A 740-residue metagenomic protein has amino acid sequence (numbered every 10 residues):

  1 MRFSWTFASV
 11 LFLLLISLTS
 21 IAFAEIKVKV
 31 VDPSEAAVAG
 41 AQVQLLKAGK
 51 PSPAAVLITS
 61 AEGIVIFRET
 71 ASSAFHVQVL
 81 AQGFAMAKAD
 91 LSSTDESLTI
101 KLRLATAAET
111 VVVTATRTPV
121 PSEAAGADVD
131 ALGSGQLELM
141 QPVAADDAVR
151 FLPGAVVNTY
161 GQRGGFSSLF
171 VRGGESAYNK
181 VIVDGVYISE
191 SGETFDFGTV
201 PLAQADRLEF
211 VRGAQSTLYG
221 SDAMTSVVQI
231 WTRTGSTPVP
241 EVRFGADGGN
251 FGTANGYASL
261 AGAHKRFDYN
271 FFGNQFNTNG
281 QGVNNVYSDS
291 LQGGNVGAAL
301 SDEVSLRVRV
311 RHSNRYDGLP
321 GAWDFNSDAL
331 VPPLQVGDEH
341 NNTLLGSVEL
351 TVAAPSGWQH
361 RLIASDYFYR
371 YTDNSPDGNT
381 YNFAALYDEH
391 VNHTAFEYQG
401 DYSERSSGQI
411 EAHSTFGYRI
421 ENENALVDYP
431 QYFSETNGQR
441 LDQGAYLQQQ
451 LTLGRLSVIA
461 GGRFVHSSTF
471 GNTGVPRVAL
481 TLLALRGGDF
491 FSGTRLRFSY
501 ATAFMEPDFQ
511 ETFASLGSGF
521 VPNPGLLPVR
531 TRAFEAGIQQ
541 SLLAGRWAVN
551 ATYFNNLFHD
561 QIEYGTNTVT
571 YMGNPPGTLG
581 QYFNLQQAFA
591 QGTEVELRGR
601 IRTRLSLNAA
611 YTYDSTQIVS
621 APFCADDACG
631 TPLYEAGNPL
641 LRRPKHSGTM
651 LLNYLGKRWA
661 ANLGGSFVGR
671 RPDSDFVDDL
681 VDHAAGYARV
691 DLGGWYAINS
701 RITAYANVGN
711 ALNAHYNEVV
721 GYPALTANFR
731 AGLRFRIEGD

Functional and structural regions predicted by a protein language model:
L46-A48, L80-Q82, D95-E138, D146 (+1 more regions): Short, acidic, small-residue-rich periplasmic hinge/interaction motif at the N-terminus of Gram-negative outer-membrane
V111, G262, R266-F267, Q359-S375 (+8 more regions): Membrane-embedded beta-barrel scaffold of Gram-negative outer-membrane proteins
D146-Y187: Extracytoplasmic beta-strand/coil segments of soluble accessory domains associated with Gram-negative outer-membrane
V186-R212, W231, G294: Short acidic/polar hinge/loop motifs at secondary-structure boundaries that mediate gating or recognition
G248-N277, G282-L319, Q335-Q359, S406-A412: Transmembrane beta-barrel wall of Gram-negative outer-membrane proteins
S259, A298-L300, R532-E535, L607 (+1 more regions): Conserved C-terminal beta-signal and adjacent last beta-strands/turns of outer-membrane beta-barrel proteins
S301, V310, Q409-H413, E421 (+3 more regions): Structural signature of Gram-negative outer-membrane beta-barrels, strongest in the C-terminal barrel of TonB-dependent
T452-V458, N555-L557, G577, Q581-D675 (+1 more regions): Gram-negative outer-membrane beta-barrel transporters
